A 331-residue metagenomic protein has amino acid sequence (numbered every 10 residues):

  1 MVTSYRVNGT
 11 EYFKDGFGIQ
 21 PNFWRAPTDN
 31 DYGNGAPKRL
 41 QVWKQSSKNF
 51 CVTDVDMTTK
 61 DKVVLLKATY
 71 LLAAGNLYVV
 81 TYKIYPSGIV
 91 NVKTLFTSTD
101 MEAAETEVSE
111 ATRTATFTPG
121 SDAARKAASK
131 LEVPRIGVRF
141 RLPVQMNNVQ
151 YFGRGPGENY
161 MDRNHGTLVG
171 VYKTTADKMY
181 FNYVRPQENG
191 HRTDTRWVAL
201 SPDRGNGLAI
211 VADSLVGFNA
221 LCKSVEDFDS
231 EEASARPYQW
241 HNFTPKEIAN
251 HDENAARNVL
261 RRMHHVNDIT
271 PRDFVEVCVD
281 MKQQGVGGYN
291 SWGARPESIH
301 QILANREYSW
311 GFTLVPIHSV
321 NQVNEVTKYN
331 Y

Functional and structural regions predicted by a protein language model:
M1-Y331: Beta-strand/loop-rich accessory regions of lumenal/periplasmic or secreted enzymes, predominantly carbohydrate-active
